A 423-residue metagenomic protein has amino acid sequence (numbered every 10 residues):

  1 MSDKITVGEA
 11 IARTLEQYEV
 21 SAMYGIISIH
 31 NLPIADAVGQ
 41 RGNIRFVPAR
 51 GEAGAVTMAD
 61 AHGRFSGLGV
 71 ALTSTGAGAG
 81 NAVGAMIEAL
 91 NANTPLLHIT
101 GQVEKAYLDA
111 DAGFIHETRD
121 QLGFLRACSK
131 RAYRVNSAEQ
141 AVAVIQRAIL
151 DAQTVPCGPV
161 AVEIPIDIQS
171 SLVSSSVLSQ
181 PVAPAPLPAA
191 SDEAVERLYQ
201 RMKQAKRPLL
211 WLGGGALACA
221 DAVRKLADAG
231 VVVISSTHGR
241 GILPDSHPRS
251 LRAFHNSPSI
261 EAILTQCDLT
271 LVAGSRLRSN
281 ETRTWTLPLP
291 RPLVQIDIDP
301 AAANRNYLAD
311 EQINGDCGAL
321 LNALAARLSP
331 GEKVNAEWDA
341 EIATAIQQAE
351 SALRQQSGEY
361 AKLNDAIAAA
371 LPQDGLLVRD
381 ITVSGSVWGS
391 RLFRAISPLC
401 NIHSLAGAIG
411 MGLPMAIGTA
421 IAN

Functional and structural regions predicted by a protein language model:
M1-D3, E139, S175, Q200 (+1 more regions): Phosphate/pyrophosphate-binding active-site segments
S2-M58, I166-R197, K225-G241, D245-Q266 (+2 more regions): A cross-family phosphate/adenosyl-ligand binding-site feature
K4, S21-A22, R64-T100, R126-L178 (+4 more regions): Structural signature of the thiamine diphosphate
G8-E19, I26-I29, I34-R41, E341-A422: Active-site diphosphate/adenylate-binding microenvironment
A10-V20, A61-S66, D151-P156, A194-L209 (+4 more regions): Glycine-rich phosphate/diphosphate-binding loops that line cofactor/substrate pockets in enzymes
I27-H30, V103-E104, I164-S170, G214-A216 (+2 more regions): Glycine-rich beta-alpha junction loops
P33-Y107, L269, G274-R278, S386-N423: Thiamine diphosphate
I44, R64, G214-I296, R394-N423: Glycine-rich, anion-gripping cofactor-binding loops and their flanking helix/strand elements in enzyme active sites
